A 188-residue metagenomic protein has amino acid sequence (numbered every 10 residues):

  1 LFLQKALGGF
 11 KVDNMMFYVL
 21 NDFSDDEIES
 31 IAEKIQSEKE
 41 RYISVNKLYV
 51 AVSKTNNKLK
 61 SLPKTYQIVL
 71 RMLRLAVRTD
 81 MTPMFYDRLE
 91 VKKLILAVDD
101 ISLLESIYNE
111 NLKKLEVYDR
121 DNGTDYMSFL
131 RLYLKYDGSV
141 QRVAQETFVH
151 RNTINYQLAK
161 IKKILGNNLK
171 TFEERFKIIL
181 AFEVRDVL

Functional and structural regions predicted by a protein language model:
L1-L188: Cytosolic nucleotide-utilizing catalytic cores of signal-transduction proteins
